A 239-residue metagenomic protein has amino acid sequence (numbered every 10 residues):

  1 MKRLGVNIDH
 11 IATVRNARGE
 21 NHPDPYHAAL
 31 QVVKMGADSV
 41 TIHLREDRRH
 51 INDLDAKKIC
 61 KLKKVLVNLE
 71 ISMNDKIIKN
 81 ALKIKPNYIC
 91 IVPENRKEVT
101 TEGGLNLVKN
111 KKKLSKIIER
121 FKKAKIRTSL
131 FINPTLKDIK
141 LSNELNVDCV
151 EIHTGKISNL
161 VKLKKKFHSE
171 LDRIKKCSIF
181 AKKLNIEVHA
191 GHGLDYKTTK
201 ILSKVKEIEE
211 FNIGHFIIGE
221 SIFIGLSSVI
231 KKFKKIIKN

Functional and structural regions predicted by a protein language model:
M1-A17, N95, V99-E102, L114-S115 (+1 more regions): N-terminal small/glycine-rich loop or linker at the start of catalytic domains across soluble metabolic enzymes
M1-E70, N74-P86, L141-E144, K166-S169: Conserved N-terminal beta1-alpha1 strand-loop-helix module at the mouth
K2-I8, V40-I42, V67-I71, I89-I91 (+4 more regions): Hydrophobic faces of well-ordered beta-strands that scaffold small-molecule active sites in alpha/beta enzyme cores
R49-D75, K109-S129, K166-H192, F233-I237: Alpha-helix-loop-beta-strand connector modules within alpha/beta enzyme cores
C60, T101-G103, K162-F167, G219-N239: C-terminal helical cap(s) of enzyme catalytic domains, especially alpha/beta-barrels
N74-I84, T135-L145, A190, L194-I208: Catalytic cores of alpha/beta
C90-E98, C149-V161, E207-L226: Glycine-rich phosphate-binding active-site loops on the catalytic face of alpha/beta enzymes
R127-F180: Histidine/lysine/aspartate-rich catalytic loop segments that bind and position anionic ligands
